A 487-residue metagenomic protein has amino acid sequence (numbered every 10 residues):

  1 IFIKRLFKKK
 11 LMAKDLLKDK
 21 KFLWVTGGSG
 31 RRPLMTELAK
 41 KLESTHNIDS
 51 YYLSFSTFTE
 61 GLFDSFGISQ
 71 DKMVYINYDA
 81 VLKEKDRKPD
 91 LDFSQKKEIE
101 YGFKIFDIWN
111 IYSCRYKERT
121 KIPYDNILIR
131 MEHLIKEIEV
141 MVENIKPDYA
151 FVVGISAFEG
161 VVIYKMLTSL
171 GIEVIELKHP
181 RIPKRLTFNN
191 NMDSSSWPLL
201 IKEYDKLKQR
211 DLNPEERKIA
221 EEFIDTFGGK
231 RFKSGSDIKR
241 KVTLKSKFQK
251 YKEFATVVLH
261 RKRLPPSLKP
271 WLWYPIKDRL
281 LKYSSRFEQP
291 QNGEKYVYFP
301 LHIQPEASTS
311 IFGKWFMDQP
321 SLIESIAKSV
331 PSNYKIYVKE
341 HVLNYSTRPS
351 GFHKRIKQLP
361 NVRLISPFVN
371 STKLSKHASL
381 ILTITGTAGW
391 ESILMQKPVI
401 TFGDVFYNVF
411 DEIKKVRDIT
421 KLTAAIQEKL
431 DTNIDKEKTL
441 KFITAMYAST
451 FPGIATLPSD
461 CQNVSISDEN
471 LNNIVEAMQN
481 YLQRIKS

Functional and structural regions predicted by a protein language model:
I3-F7, K40-I138, H179-D278: Conserved N-terminal ligand/cofactor-binding loop architecture of enzyme catalytic domains
D15-S29, F151, L301-Q304: Nucleotide-activated donor-dependent transferases that construct or modify glycoconjugates
F55, C114, H179, V297-E306 (+1 more regions): Short loop/turn segments at strand-loop or loop-helix junctions that form parts of catalytic or ligand-binding pockets
K136-P198: Conserved nucleotide-sugar donor-interacting segment of glycosyltransferase catalytic cores, predominantly GT-B
V152-V153, P367-K414: A donor-sugar binding/catalytic signature common to diverse glycosyltransferases and related nucleotide-sugar
P198-K247, K414-S487: Leloir-type glycosyltransferase catalytic cores
Q291-A327, E340-L343, Y447-I454, P458: Active-site donor-nucleotide binding/catalytic segment of nucleotide-sugar enzymes
E324-S366: Catalytic donor nucleotide-activated moiety binding site of glycosyltransferases and closely related
